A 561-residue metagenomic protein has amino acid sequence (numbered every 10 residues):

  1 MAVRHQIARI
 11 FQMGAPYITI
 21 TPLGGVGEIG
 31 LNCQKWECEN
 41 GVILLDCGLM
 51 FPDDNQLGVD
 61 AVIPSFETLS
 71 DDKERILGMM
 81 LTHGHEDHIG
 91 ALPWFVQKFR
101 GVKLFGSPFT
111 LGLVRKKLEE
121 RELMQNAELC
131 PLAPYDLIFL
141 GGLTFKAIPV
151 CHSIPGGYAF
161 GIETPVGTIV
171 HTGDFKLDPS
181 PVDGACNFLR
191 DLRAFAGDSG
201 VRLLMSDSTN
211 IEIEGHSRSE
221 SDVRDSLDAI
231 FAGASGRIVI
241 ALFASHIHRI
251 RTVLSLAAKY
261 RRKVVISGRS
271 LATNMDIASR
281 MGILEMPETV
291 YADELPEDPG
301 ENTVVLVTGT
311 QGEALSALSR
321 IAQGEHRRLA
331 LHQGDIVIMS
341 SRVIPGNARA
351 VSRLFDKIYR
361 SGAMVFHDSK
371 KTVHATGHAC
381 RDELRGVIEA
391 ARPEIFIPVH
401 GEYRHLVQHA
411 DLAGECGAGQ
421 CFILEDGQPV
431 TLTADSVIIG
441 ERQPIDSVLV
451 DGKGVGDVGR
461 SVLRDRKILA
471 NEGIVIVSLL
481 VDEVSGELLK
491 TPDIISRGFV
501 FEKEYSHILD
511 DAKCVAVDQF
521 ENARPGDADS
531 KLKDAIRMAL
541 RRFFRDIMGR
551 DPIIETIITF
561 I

Functional and structural regions predicted by a protein language model:
V3-M80, H85-E297, S316-A330, R349-R353: His/Asp/Glu-rich metal-coordinating catalytic cores of metallo-dependent phosphodiesterases/hydrolases acting on
H83, S208, H400, E425 (+1 more regions): Residues that line or immediately flank small-molecule/substrate-binding pockets and catalytic motifs
K103-F105, I397, E555-I558: Short glycine-rich phosphate-binding loop at a beta-alpha junction
L118, A413, F544: Conserved hydrophobic residues forming the short capping helix/wall of the S-adenosyl-L-methionine
A133, E425, R550-I554: Short Gly/Ser/Thr- and Asp/Glu-enriched loop/turn motifs at secondary-structure junctions
E212-S340, I344-G346, A350-R524, K533-D534 (+1 more regions): Hard-cation-handling environments
D527-I561: C-terminal tails and terminal domains of large nucleic-acid-associated and other macromolecular-machine proteins
